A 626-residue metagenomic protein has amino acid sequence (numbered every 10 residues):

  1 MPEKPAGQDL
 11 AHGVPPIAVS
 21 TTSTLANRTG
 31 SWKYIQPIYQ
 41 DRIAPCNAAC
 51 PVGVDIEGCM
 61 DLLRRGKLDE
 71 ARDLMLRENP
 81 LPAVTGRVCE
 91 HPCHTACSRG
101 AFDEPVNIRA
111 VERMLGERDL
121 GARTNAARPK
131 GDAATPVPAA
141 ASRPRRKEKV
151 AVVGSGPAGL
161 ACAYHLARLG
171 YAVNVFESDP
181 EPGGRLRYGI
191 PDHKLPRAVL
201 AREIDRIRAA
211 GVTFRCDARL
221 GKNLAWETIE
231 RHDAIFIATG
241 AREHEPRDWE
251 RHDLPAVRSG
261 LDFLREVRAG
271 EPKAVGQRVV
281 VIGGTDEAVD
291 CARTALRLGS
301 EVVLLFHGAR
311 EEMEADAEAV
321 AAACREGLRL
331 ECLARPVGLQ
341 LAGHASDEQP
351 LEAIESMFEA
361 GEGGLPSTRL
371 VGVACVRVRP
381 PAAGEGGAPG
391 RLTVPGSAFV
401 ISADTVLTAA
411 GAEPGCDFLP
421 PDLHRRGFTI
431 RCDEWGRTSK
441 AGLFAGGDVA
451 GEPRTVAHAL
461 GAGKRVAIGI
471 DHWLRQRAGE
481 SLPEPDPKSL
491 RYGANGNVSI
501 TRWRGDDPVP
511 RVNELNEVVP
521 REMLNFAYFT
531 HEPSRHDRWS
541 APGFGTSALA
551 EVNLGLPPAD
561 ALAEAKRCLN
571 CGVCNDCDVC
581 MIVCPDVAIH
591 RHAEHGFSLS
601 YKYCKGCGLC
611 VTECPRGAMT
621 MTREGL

Functional and structural regions predicted by a protein language model:
M1-P144, I235-L254, L351, E362-P366 (+8 more regions): Ferredoxin-type iron-sulfur electron-transfer modules and their immediate structural context
E70, P144-V153, A201-D248, G338-H344 (+4 more regions): Feature captures the FAD/FMN-dependent oxidoreductase FAD-binding
L115-R143, R202-K222, H244-L298, H424-A441: Glycine-rich dinucleotide-binding loop and its adjacent helix/turn
K149-N174, A288-L296: N-terminal Rossmann-like FAD-binding beta1-loop-alpha1 element of flavoenzymes
V150-V152, V173, V279, V302 (+1 more regions): Conserved hydrophobic helix-helix packing surfaces used for dimerization/oligomerization
A158, E181, R242, E287 (+1 more regions): Conserved Rossmann-like nucleotide-cofactor binding loop
A172-V175, D179-A210, F214, A292-G338 (+2 more regions): Rossmann-like dinucleotide-binding cores of NAD(P)H-dependent redox enzymes
P255-Q277, D347-A360, G364, A383-P453 (+1 more regions): FAD-site-proximal beta/loop scaffold in flavoenzymes
